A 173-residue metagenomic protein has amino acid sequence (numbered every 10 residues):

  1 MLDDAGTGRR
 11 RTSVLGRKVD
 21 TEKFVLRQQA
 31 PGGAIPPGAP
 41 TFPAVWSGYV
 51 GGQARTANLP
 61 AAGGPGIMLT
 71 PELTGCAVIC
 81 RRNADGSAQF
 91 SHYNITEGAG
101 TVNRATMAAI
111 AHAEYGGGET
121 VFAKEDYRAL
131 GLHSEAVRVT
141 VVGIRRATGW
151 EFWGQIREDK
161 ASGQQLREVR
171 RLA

Functional and structural regions predicted by a protein language model:
M1-A173: Active-site microenvironment for binding and transforming phosphate-containing groups
